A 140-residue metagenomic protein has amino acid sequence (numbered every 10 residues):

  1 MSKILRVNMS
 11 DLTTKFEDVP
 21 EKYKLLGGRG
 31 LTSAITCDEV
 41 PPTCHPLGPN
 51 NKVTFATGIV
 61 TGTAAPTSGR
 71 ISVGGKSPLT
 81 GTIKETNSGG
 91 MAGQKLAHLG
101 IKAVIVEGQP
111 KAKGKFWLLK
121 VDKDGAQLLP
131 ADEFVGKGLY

Functional and structural regions predicted by a protein language model:
M1-Y140: Acidic carboxylate diad motif detector
